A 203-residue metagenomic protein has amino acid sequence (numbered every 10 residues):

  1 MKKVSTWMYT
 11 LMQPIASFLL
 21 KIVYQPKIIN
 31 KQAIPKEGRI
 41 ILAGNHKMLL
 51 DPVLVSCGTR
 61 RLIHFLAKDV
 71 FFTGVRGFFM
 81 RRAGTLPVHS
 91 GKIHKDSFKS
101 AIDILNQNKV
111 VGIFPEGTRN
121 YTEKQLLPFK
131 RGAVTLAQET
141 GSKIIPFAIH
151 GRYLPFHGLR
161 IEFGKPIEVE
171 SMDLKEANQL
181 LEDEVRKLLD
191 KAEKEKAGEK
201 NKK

Functional and structural regions predicted by a protein language model:
K2-W7, D96-K203: Non-catalytic C-terminal accessory region of glycerolipid acyltransferases and related lyso-lipid remodeling enzymes
K2-Y24, G77, R81-G84, V88: Short hydrophobic helices that act as membrane-entry/anchoring signals
P14-N45, K109: Helix-to-loop junction immediately C-terminal to a conserved catalytic motif
L19, G58, M80, I104 (+1 more regions): A generic structural signal for well-ordered alpha-helical segments
K21, K36-K92: Catalytic core of membrane glycerolipid acyltransferases/transacylases, capturing the structured, soluble-facing
Y24, I63, L159: Small-molecule pocket liners
I28, T73, K95-F98: Structural motif corresponding to alpha-helix initiation and N-cap regions
I28-I29, L86-H89, V169: Short acidic-hydrophobic, aromatic-tinged amphipathic segments that line or gate anion-handling sites
